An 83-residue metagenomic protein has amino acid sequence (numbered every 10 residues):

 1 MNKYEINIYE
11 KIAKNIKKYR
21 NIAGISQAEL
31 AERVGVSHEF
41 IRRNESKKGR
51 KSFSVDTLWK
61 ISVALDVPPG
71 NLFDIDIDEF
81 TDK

Functional and structural regions predicted by a protein language model:
M1-I22: A short, Lys/Arg-rich alpha-helix, primarily the initiator
N2, N71-K83: Short, charged recognition helix plus adjacent turn of helix-turn-helix-like nucleic-acid-binding domains
I16, L30-A31, I41-N44, L72: Conserved hydrophobic/aromatic packing and binding residues within compact polymer-binding modules
K17, A28, W59: Residues within the helices of the helix-turn-helix
N21, E32, V63: Alpha-helical residues within the helix-turn-helix
G35-K51: Recognition helix of helix-turn-helix/homeodomain-like DNA-binding domains that insert into the DNA major groove
K48-V63: Short, basic-rich loop-to-helix N-cap that marks the start of a DNA-contacting helix
